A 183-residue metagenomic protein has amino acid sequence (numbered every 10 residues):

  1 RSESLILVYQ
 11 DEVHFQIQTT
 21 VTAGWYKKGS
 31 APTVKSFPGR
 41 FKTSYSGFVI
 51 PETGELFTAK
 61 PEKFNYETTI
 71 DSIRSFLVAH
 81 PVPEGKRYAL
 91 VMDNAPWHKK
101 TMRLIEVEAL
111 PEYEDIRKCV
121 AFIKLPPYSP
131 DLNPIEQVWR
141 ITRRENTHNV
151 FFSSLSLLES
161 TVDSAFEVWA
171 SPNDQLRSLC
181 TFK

Functional and structural regions predicted by a protein language model:
R1-K183: Short functional hotspots at interaction and active-site rims
